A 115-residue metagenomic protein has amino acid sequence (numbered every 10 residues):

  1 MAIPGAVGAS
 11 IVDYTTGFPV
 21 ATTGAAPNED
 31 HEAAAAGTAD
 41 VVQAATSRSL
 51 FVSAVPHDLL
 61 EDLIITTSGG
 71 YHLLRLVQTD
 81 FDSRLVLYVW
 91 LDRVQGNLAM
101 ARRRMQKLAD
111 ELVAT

Functional and structural regions predicted by a protein language model:
A2-T15: Short N-terminal helix-loop-first-beta-strand/juxtamembrane motif that initiates sensory/input modules
P4, H57-D58, S83: A generic fold-level signal
G5, S47-L50, D110, A114: Generic secondary-structure signature for well-ordered alpha-helical cores
T15-T16, G70: A generic "binding-loop/recognition-motif" signal
A26-R75: A charged amphipathic helix-loop-strand protein-protein interaction module that recurs in cytosolic assemblies
E61, T67-T115: C-terminal binding/interaction regions
